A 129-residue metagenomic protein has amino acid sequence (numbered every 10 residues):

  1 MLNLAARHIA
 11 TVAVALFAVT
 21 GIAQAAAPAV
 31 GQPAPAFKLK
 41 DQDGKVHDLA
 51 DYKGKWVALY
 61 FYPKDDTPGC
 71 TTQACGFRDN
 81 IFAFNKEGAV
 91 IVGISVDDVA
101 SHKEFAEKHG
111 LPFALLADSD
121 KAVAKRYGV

Functional and structural regions predicted by a protein language model:
L2-A36: N-proximal helix/coil linker or "cap" segments that precede and/or mark the start of modular domains
A26-G31, D48-A50, F82-A83, E107: Short secondary-structure boundary/capping segments
G31, F37-V57: A short beta-strand-turn-helix
A50-T71: Short active-site neighborhood of thiol/selenol oxidoreductases, capturing the structured segment around
G69-L111, S119-V123: Structural microenvironment flanking redox-active thiols in thiol-disulfide oxidoreductases
L116: General small-molecule cofactor/ligand-binding pocket signal
A124-V129: Short, intrinsically disordered, charge-balanced linker/junction segments flanking boundaries in proteins
